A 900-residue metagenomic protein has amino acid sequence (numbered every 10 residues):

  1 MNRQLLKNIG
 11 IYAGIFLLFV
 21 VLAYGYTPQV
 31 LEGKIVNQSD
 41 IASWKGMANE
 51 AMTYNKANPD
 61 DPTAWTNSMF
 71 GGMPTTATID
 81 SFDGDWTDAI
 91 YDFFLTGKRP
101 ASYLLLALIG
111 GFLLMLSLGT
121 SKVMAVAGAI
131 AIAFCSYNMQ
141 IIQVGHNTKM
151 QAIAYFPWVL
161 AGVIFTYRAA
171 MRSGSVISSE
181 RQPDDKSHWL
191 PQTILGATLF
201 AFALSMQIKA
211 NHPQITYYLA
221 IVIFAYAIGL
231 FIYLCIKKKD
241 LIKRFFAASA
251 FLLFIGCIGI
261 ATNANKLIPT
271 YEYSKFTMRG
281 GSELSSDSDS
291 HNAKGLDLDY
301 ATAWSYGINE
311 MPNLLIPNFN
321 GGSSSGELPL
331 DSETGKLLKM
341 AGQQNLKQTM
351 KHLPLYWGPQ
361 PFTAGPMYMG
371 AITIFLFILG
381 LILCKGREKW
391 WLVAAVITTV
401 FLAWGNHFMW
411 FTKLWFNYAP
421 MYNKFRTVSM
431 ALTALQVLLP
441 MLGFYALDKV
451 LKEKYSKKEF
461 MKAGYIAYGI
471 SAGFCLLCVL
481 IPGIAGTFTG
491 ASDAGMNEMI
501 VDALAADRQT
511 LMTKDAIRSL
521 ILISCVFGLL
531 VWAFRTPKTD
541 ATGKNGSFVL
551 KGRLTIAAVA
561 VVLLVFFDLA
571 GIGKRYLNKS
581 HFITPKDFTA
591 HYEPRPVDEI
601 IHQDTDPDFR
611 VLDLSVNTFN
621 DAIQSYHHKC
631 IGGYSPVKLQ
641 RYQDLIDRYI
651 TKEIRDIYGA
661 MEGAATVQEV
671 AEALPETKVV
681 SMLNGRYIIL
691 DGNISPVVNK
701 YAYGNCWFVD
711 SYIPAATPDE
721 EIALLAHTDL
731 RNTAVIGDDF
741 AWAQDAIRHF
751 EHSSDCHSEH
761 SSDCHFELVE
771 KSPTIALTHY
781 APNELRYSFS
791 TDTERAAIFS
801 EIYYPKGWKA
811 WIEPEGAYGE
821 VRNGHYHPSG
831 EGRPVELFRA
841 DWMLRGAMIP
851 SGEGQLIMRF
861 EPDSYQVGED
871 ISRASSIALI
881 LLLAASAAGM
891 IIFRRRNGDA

Functional and structural regions predicted by a protein language model:
Q4, F375, F401, R686 (+2 more regions): Active-site-proximal, structured, solvent-exposed surfaces of multi-pass membrane proteins that position macromolecular
I11-N49, F254-I268, T398-F401, C475 (+1 more regions): Transmembrane signal-anchor helices characteristic of membrane glycosylation enzymes that use polyprenol
F19-L108, L114, I130-I142, H146-A154 (+5 more regions): Membrane-interface coil-to-helix junctions
N55, P59-S81, G307, F319 (+8 more regions): Extracytoplasmic/lumenal acceptor-recognition loop(s) of multi-pass membrane glycoenzymes
S102-G119, T373-L376, G528: Transmembrane-helix motifs of polytopic, lipid-linked glycan transferases
G110-V126, G162-R172, G380-C384, A446-K449: Transmembrane alpha-helical segments of multipass membrane enzymes and assembly factors that act on membrane-embedded
M115-F134, H188-L195: Transmembrane-helix signature of polytopic, membrane-embedded enzymes that assemble or transfer cell-envelope glycans
I130, V144-Y155, T166-Y167, T193-S205 (+3 more regions): Contiguous transmembrane helix-bundle modules in multi-pass membrane proteins
